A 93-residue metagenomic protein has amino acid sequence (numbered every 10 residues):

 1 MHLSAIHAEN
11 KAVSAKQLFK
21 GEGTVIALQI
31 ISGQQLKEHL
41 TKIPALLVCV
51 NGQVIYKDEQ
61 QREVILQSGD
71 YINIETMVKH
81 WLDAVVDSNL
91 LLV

Functional and structural regions predicted by a protein language model:
M1-I26, K57: A short, N-terminal "cap"/entry segment at the start of jelly-roll beta-barrel domains of the cupin/DSBH fold
T24-T41: Conserved short histidine dyad/triad with adjacent acidic residue
Q35-L36, Y71-I72, T76-W81: Histidine-centered metal-chelating micro-motifs
I43-E59: Glycine- and acidic-residue-biased ligand/ion/polar-headgroup-sensing regions
V50-N51, Q67-S68, V86: A cytosolic small-molecule/anion-sensing beta-strand core signal
Q60-T76: Short acidic-glycine-tyrosine-enriched beta hairpin
T76-V93: Ligand-binding loop in jelly-roll beta-barrel domains
